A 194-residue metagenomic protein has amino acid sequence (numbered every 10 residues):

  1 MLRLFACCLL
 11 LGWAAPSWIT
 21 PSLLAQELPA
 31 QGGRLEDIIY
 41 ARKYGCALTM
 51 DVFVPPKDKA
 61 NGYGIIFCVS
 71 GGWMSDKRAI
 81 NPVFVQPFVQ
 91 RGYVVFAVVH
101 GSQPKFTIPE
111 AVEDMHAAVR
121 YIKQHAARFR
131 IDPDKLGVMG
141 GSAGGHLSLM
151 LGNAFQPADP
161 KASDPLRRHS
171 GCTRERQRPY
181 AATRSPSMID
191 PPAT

Functional and structural regions predicted by a protein language model:
F5-S22: Bacterial N-terminal signal peptides
L23-A60: N-terminal cap/lid segment of alpha/beta-hydrolase-fold proteins
N61-G71: Short beta-strand element of the alpha/beta-hydrolase
V69-S75, S142: Active-site glycine-rich loops that stabilize anionic/oxyanionic intermediates across multiple enzyme folds
G71, V94, V99-Q103, S185: Short beta-to-alpha linker loops that shape the active-site pocket of alpha/beta-hydrolase fold enzymes
K77-A79, H100, T107-I108: Conserved catalytic-core motifs of eukaryotic protein kinase domains, centered on the activation segment
R78-A97: Short amphipathic alpha-helix adjacent to the substrate-entry channel of hydrolases
A117-A193: Primarily recognizes the serine-hydrolase "nucleophile elbow" in alpha/beta-hydrolase and SGNH/GDSL folds
